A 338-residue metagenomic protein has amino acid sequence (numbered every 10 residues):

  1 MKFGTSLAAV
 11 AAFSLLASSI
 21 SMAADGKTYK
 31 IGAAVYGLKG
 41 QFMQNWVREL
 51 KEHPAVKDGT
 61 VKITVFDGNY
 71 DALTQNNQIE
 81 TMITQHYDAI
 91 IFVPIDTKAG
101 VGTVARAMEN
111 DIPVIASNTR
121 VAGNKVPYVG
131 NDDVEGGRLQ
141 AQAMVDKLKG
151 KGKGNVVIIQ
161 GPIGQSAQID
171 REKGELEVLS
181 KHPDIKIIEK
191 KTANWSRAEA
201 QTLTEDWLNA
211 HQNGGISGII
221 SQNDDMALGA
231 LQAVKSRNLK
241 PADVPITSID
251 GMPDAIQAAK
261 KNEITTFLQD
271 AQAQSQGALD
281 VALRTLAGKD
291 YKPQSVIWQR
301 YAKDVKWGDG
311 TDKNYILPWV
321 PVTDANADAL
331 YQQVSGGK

Functional and structural regions predicted by a protein language model:
M1-K30, A105-I112, A329, S335-K338: Short, low-complexity disordered leader/linker segments with a strong preference for bacterial N-terminal type II
K27-Y29, I163, V178-L179, G277 (+1 more regions): Hinge/cleft segment of the Venus flytrap/periplasmic-binding protein
Y29-H53, K57, T64-T81, Q85-Y87 (+5 more regions): Extracytoplasmic "Venus flytrap"
F42-V56, G136-A143, S166-I185, E199 (+2 more regions): Short, solvent-exposed amphipathic alpha-helices that sit in or adjacent to ligand/effector-binding or catalytic
V65-D67, V121-D146, I158-Q160, K190 (+1 more regions): Short beta-strand elements at the ligand-binding edges of bilobed clamshell
Q75, V129-G154, D170, E199-Q201 (+3 more regions): Hydrophobic alpha-helical segments within soluble ligand-binding/sensing domains
E80-I83, A89-E109, E175, E189 (+1 more regions): Hydrophobic alpha-helical
T97-E135, D146, N155, I159 (+1 more regions): Flexible loop/hinge segments that line or gate small-molecule binding clefts
